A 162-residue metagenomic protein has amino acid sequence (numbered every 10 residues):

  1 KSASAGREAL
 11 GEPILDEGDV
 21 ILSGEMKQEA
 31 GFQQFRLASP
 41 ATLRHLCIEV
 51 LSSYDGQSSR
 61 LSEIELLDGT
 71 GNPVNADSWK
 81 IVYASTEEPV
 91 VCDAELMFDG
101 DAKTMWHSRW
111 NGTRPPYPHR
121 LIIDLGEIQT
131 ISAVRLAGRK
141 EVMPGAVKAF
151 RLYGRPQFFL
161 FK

Functional and structural regions predicted by a protein language model:
K1-S2, M143-F158: Short, surface-exposed beta-strand/strand-loop-strand elements in extracellular ectodomains
S4-G31, R36-A41, Y54-I131, R139-G145: Disordered, acidic Ser/Thr/Pro-rich linker "stalks" and the adjacent N-terminal cap of the next globular domain
G6-R7, F159-F161: Short aromatic-acidic-glycine turn motif
D16-E17, I21-S23, L152-G154, L160-K162: Short, intrinsically disordered, charge-balanced linker/junction segments flanking boundaries in proteins
H45, W106, F150-Y153: Aromatic side chains
H45-C47, A133: Short, conserved beta-strand segments of beta-strand-rich sandwich/propeller modules, principally
